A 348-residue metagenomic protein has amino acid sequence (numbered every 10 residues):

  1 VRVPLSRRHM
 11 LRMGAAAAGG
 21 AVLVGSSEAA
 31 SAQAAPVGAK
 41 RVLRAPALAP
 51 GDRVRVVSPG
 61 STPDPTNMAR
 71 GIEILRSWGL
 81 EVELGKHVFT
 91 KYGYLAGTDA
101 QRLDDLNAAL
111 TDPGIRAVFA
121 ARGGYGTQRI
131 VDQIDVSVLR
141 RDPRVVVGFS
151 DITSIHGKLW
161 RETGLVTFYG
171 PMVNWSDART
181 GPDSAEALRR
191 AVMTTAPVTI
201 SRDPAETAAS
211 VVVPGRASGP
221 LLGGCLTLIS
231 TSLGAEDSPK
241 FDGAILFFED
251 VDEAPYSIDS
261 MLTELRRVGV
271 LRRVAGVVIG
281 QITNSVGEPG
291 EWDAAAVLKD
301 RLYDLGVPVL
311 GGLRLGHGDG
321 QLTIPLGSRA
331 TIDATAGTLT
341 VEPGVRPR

Functional and structural regions predicted by a protein language model:
V1-P4, H9-S31: N-terminal export signals
S26-P63: C-terminal segment of N-terminal export signals and the immediately downstream linker at the start of the mature
L80-Y92, I245-F247: Short beta-strand elements in bilobed, periplasmic/extracellular small-molecule ligand-binding domains
H87-D142: N-terminal small/polar loop signature for handling phosphorylated ligands or for N-terminal nucleophile
V136-K158, V166-M172: Short, acidic/small-residue loops that bind anionic groups at enzyme active sites
T167-T227: Conserved anion/nucleotide-ligand pocket segment
D237-D293: Internal helical hairpin/lid segments
Q281-R348: ATP/nucleoside-binding phosphotransfer catalytic cores, i.e., glycine-rich phosphate-binding loops
